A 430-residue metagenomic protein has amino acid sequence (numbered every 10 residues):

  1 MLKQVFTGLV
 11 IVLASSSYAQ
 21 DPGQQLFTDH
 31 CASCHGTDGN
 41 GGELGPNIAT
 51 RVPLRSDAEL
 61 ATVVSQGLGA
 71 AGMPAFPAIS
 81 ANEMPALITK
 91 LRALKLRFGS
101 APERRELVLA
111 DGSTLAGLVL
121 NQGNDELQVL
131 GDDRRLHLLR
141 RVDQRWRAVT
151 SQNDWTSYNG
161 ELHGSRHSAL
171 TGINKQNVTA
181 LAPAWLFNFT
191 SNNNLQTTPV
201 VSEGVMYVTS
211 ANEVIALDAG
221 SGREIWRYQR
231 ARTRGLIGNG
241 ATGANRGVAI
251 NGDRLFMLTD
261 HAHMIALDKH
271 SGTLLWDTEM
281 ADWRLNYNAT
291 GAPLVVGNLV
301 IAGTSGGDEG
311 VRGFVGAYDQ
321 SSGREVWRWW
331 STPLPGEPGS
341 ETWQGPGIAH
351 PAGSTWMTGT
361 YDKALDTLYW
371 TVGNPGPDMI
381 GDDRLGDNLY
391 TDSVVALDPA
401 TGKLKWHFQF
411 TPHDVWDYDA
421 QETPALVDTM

Functional and structural regions predicted by a protein language model:
S33, D38, G42-V149, W155 (+1 more regions): Extracytoplasmic electron-transfer domains, predominantly the class I c-type cytochrome c fold
G45, H261, V311-F314, L389-T391: A detector of repeated loop/turn-to-beta-strand junctions in beta-rich toroidal repeat architectures
V149-P183, S331-P338: Blade/loop signatures of beta-propeller domains
Q152-N153, E203-V205, G252-D253, G297-L299 (+1 more regions): Short coil/turn segments that connect the beta-strands within blades of beta-propeller domains
L186-V200, R227-A249, D277-A292, E309 (+4 more regions): Extracytoplasmic beta-rich repeat domains
V205-T209, I215, L255-M257, I301-G303 (+1 more regions): Conserved beta-propeller blade signature
D218-S221, D268-S271, Q320-S322, P399-T401: Short loop/turn segments that connect beta-strands within beta-propeller blades
